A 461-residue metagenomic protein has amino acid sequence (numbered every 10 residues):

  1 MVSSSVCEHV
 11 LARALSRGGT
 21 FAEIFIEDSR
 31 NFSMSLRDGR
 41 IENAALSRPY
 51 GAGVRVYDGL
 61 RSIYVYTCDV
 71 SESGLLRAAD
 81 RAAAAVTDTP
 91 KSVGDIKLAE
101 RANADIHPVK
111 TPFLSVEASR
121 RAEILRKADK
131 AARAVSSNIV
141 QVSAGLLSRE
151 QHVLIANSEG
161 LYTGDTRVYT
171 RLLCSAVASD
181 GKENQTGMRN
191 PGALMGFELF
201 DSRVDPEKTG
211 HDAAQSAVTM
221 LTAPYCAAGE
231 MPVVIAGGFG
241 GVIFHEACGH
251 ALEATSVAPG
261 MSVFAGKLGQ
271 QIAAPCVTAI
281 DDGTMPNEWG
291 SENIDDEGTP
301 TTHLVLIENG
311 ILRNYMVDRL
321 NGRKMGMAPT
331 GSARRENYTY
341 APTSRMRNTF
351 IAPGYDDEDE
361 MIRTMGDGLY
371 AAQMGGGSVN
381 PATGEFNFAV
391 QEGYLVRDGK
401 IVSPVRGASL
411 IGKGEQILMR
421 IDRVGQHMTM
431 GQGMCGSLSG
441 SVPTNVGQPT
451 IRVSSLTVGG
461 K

Functional and structural regions predicted by a protein language model:
M1-K461: N-terminal small-residue-enriched
